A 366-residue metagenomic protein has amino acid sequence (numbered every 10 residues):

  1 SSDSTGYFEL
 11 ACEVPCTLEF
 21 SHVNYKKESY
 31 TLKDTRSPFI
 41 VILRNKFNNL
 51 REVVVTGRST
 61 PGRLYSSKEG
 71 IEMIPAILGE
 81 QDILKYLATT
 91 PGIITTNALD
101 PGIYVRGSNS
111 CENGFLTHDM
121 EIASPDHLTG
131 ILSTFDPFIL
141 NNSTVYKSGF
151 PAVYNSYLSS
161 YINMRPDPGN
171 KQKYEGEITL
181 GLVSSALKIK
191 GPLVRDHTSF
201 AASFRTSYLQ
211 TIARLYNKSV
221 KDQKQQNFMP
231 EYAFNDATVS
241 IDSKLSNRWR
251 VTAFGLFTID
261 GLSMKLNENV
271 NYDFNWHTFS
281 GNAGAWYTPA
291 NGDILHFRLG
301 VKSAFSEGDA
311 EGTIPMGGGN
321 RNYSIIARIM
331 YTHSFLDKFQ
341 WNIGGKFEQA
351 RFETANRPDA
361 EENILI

Functional and structural regions predicted by a protein language model:
S1-E52, T95: Periplasm-facing N-terminal accessory domains of Gram-negative outer-membrane beta-barrel systems
K26, S37-F39, S59-F150, Y161 (+2 more regions): Periplasmic N-terminal accessory/gating domains of Gram-negative outer-membrane beta-barrel systems
T60, S110, M120-I122, D167 (+5 more regions): Structural signature of outer-membrane beta-barrel domains
I74, G130, Y174-G176, Q225-P230 (+4 more regions): Outer-membrane beta-barrel domain signature
Q81, S156-L158, G181-S185, A233-N235 (+3 more regions): Residues that define the transmembrane beta-barrel architecture of outer-membrane proteins
K85, Y104, Y161-N163, E177 (+5 more regions): Outer-membrane beta-barrel architecture
G114, N142-V153, S159-D167, Y174-D222 (+3 more regions): Predominantly transmembrane beta-strands of Gram-negative outer membrane beta-barrel pores used for transport
D242-D260, N275-I366: Face-selective signature of the C-terminal outer-membrane beta-barrel domain
